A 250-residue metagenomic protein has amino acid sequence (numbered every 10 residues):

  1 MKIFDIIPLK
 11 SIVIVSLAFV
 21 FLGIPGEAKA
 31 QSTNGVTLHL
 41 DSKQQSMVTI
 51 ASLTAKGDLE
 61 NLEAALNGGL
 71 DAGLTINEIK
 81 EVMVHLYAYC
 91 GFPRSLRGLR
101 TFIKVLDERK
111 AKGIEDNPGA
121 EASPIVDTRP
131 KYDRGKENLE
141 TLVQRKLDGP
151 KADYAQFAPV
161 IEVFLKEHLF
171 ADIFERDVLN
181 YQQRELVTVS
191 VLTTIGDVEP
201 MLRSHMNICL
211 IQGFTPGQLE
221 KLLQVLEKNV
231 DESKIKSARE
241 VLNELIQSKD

Functional and structural regions predicted by a protein language model:
M1-I14: Bacterial N-terminal signal peptides that target proteins for export
I12-I24: Bacterial N-terminal signal peptides
G26-K43, A55-A72, N77-E78, F92-Y181 (+3 more regions): Acidic, glycine/proline-rich low-complexity segments that act as flexible tails and inter-domain linkers
Q44-L53, E63, I79-M83, Q183-T193 (+2 more regions): Short, structured motif recognition centered on aromatic/hydrophobic residues
G57, G196-D197: Alpha-helix capping and inter-helical loop/turn segments
E81, H85, C90-P93: Substrate/cofactor-recognition hotspot
L192, N207, I211-Q212: An amphipathic alpha-helical core segment
E199-N207, E220: Short conserved catalytic/interaction loops centered on acidic-Pro-aromatic/His motifs
